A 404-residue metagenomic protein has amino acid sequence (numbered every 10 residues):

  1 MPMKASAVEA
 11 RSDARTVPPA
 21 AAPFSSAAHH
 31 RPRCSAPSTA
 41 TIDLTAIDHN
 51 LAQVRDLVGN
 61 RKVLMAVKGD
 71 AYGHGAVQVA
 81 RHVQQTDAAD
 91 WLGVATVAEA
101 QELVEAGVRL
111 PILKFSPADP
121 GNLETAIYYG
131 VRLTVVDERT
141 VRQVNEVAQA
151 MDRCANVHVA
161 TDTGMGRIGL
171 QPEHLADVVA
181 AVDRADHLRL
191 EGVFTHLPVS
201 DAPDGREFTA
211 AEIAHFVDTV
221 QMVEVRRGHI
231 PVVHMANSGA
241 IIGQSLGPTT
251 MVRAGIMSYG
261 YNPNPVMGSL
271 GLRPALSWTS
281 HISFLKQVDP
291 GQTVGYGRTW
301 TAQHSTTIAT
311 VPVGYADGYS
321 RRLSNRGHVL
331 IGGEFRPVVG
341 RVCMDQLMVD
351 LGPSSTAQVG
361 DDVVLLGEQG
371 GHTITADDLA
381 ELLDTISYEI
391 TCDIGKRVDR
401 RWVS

Functional and structural regions predicted by a protein language model:
K4-E9, D13, V17-L44, D48 (+7 more regions): Active-site anion/phosphate-binding pocket segments in diverse small-molecule metabolic enzymes
R33-C34, S38-I42, A46-H49, G59-H234: Active-site-proximal beta-alpha core segment in soluble small-molecule metabolic enzymes
